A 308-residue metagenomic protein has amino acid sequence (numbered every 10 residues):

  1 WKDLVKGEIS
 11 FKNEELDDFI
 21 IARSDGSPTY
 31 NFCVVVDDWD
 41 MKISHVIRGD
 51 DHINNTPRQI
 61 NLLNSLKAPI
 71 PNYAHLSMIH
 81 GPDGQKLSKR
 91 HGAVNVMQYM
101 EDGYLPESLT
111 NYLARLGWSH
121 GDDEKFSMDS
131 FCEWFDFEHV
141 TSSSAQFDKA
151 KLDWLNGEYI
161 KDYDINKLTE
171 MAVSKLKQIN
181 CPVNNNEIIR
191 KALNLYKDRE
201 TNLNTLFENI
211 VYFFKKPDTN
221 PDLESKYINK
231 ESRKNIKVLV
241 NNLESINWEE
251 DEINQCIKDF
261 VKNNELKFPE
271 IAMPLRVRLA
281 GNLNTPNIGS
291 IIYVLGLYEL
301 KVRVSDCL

Functional and structural regions predicted by a protein language model:
W1-H75, H80-L87, N95, H120: Active-site cores that bind ATP or allylic diphosphates and position pyrophosphate for catalysis
A22-S24, M41-H52, H80-Y112, L116-H120 (+4 more regions): Conserved phosphate-binding loops in nucleotide/dinucleotide-binding enzymes
V96-M97, T110, D153-N156, V173 (+5 more regions): Amphipathic alpha-helical segments within well-ordered protein domains
Y99-E107, S142-D148, P182-I189, K262-E270 (+1 more regions): Structural motif
Y112-L113, N156, L193-E200, A272-L279 (+1 more regions): Short alpha-helical scaffolding segments that buttress acidic/His motifs in well-ordered protein cores
I165-L266: Small-residue-rich helix-loop
N247-L308: Charged substrate- and nucleic-acid-binding regions of tRNA-handling and nucleotidyl-transfer enzymes, centered on
